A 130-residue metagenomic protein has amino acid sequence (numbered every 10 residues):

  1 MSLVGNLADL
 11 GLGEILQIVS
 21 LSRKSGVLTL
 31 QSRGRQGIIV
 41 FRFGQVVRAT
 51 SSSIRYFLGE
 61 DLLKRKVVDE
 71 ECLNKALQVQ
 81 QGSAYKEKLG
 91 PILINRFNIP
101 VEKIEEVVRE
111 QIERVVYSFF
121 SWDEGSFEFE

Functional and structural regions predicted by a protein language model:
M1-E130: Acidic, Ser/Thr/Pro-enriched low-complexity segments and adjacent helix/loop capping patches that create flexible
